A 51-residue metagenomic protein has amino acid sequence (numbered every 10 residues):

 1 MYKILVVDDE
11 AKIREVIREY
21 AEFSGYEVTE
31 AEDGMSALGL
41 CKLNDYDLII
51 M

Functional and structural regions predicted by a protein language model:
Y2, A11-T29, L43: Two-component/phosphorelay signaling modules centered on CheY-like receiver
L5, E30-L48: Acidic, metal-coordinating helix/loop segments flanking the phosphotransfer/catalytic sites of two-component signaling
D8: Conserved acidic E/D residue at the C-terminus of a beta-strand in Rossmann-like folds
M51: Active-site T/S-Asp motif of two-component receiver
